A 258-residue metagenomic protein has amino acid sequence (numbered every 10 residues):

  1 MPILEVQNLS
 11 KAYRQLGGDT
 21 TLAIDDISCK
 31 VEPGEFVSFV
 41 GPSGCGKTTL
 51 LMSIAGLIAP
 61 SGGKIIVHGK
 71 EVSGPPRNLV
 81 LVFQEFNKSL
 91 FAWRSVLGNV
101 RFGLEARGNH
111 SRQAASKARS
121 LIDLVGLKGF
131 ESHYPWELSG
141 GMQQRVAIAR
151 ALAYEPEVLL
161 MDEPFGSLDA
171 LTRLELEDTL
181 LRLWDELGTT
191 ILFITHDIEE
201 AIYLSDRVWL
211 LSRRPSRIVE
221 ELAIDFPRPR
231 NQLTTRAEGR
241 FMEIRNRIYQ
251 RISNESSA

Functional and structural regions predicted by a protein language model:
V40-P42: The feature captures the beta-strand-to-loop junction immediately N-terminal to the Walker
A55: Helix-to-loop junction immediately C-terminal to a conserved catalytic motif
G63-P75, K117: Conserved ABC transporter NBD signature motif
L97-E105, A115, R119, A223: Short helical segment in ABC ATPase nucleotide-binding domains corresponding to the A-loop/adjacent helical element
R112-F130, R182: Conserved ABC ATPase "signature" region
H133-W136, Y154: Conserved signature/switch motifs of ABC ATPase nucleotide-binding domains
L159-D162: Catalytic Walker B motif of ABC-type/P-loop ATPase nucleotide-binding domains
